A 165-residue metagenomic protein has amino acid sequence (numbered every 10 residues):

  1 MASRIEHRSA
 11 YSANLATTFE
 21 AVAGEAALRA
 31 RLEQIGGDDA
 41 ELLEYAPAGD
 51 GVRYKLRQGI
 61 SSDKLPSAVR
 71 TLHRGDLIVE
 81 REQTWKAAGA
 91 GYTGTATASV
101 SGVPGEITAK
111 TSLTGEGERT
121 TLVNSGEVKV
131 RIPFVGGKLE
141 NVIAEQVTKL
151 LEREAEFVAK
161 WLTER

Functional and structural regions predicted by a protein language model:
M1-S62: Hydrophobic ligand-binding cavity/cleft-lining segments
A2-S9, A68-V69, H73, L113: General secondary-structure propensity
T18-V22, N124, V158: Hydrophobic pocket/interface hotspot
G36-G37, T71-E80, V103-A109: Amphipathic hydrophobic-ligand
L42-A96: Glycine-rich portal/gate segments that line the openings of hydrophobic small-molecule binding cavities
V52-K55, T84, Y92-A144: Beta-strand/loop substructures that line and gate deep hydrophobic ligand-binding cavities in soluble
K64-A68, I78-E82, L113, E152 (+2 more regions): Signature of exported/secreted
A87, G136-R165: A conserved amphipathic terminal alpha-helix motif
